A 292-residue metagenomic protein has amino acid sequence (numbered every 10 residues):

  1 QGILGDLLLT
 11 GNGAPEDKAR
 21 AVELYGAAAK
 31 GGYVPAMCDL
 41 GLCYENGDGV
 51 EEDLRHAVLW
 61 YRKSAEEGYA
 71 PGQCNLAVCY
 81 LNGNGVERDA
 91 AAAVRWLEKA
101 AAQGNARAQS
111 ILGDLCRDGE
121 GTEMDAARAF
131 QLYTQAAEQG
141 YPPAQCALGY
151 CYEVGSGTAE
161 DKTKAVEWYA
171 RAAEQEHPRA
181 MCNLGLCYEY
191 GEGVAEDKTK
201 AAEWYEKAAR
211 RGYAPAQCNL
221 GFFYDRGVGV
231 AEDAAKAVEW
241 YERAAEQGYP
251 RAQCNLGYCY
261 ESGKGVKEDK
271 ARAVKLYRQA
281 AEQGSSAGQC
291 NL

Functional and structural regions predicted by a protein language model:
Q1, T10-N12, D17, K30-Y33 (+21 more regions): Short helix-capping/linker turns of helical repeat alpha-solenoids
Q1-T10, D39-N46, V50, N75-N82 (+8 more regions): Hydrophobic face of amphipathic alpha-helices that form TPR/SEL1-like repeat modules and related alpha-solenoid
D6, N82, V94-L97, Y205 (+1 more regions): Glycine- and small/polar-enriched repetitive beta-structure motifs of secreted/surface proteins
G284-L292: Short, intrinsically disordered, charge-balanced linker/junction segments flanking boundaries in proteins
